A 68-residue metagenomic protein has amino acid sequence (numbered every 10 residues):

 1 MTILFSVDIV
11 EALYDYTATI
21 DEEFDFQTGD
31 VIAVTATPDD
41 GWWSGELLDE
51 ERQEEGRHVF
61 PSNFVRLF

Functional and structural regions predicted by a protein language model:
M1-F68: Src homology 3 (SH3)-mediated interaction modules
